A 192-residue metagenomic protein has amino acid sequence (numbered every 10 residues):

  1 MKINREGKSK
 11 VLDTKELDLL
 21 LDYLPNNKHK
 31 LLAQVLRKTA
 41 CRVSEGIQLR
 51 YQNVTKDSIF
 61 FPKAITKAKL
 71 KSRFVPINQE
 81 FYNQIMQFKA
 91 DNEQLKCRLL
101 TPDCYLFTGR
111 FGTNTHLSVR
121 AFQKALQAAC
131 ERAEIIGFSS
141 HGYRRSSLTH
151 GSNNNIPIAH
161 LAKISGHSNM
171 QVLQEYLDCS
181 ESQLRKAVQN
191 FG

Functional and structural regions predicted by a protein language model:
M1-R5, K10-V11, K15-E16, D178-G192: DNA/chromatin major-groove-contacting recognition/catalytic segments
K10-T39: Basic, Lys/Arg- and aromatic-enriched nucleic-acid-binding interface segment
L17, H29, V119, Q123 (+1 more regions): Short, leucine-enriched amphipathic alpha-helices that occur as contiguous helical runs
L32, A40, S44-Q48, L161: Alpha-helix N-cap/helix-start motif at helix boundaries, enriched for small hydrophobics
E45-G46, F138, L148, N155-G166: Active-site-proximal segment of tyrosine recombinases
Q48-F81: Conserved tyrosine-mediated DNA breakage-rejoining catalytic core shared by Y-recombinases
I65-K67, S165-N190: Catalytic-site neighborhood detector that most strongly recognizes the C-terminal catalytic loop/helix of tyrosine
Q79-I135: Active-site/catalytic core of tyrosine-dependent DNA strand-transfer enzymes
